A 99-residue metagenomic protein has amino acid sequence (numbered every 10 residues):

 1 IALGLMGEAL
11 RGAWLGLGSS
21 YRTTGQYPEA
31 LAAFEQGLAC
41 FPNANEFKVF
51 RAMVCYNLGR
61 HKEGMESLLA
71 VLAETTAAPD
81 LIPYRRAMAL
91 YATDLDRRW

Functional and structural regions predicted by a protein language model:
L5-E8, P42, T76: Short coil turns that delineate tetratricopeptide repeat
